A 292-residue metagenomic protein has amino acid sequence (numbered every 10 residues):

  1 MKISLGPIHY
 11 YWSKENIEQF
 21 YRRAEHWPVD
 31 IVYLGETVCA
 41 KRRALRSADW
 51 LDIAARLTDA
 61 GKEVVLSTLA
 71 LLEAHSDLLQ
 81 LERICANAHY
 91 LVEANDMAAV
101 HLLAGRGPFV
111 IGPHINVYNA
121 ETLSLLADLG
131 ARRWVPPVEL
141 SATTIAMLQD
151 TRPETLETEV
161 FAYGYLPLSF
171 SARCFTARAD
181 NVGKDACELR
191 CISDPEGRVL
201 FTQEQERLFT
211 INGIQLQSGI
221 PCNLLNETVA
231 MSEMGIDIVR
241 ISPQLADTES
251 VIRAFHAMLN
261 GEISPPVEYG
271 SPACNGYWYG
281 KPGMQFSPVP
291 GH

Functional and structural regions predicted by a protein language model:
M1-V117, E121, V135-H292: Active-site pocket-lining/capping segments in soluble small-molecule metabolic enzymes
A131: Residues lining hydrophobic/aromatic ligand-binding pockets adjacent to catalytic sites
